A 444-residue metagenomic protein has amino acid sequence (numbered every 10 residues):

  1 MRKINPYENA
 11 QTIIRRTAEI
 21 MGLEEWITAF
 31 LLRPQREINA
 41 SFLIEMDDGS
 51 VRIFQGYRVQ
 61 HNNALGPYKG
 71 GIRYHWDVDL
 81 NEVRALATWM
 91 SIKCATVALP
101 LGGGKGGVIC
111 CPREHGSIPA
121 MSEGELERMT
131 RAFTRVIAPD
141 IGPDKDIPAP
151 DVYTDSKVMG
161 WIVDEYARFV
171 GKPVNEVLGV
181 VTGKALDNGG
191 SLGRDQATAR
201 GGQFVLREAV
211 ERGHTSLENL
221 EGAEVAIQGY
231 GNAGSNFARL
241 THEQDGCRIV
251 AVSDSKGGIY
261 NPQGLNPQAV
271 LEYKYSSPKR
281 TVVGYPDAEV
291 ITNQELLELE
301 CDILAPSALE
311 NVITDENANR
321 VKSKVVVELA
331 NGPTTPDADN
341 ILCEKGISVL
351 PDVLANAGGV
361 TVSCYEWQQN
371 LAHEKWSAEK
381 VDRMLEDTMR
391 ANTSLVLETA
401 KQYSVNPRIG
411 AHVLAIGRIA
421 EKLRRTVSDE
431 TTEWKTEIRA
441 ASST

Functional and structural regions predicted by a protein language model:
M1-L192, Q196, Q203: N-terminal ligand-binding/catalytic initiation module
K3-N5, A209-V210, N319-T444: Adenosine-phosphate binding glycine-rich loop
N5, N9-T12, E37, V78-N81 (+21 more regions): Conserved active-site and cofactor/substrate-binding residues in soluble primary-metabolism enzymes
E25-F30, A98, G142-D151, N175-V177 (+3 more regions): Flexible, glycine/charged-enriched surface loops at secondary-structure junctions
A85, K145-A149, P173-E176, A251-D254 (+4 more regions): General beta-strand structural signal in soluble alpha/beta enzymes
A185-E298: Glycine-rich phosphate/diphosphate-binding loop of Rossmann-like nucleotide-binding domains
G257-V349: Rossmann-like adenosine-cofactor binding region
